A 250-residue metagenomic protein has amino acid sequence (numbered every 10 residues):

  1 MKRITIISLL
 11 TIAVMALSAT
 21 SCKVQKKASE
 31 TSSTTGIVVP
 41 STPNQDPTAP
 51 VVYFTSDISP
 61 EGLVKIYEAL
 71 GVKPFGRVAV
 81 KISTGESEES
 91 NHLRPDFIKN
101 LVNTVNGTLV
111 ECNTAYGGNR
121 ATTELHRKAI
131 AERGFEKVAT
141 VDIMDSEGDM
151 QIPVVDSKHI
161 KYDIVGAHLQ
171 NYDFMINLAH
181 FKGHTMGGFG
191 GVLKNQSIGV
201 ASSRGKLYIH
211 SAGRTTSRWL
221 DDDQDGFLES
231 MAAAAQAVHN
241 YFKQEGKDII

Functional and structural regions predicted by a protein language model:
M1-S8: Bacterial N-terminal signal peptides that target proteins for export
L9-M15: Hydrophobic alpha-helical targeting segments used for export or membrane insertion
I12, S33-I37: Low-complexity, intrinsically disordered segments with a bias for serine/threonine
M15-A16, R94: Residues in and immediately flanking transmembrane alpha helices
S18-S21: C-terminal motif of bacterial Sec signal peptides marking the signal peptidase cleavage site
K23-Q25: Bacterial signal peptide processing site
S29-S33, S41: Ser/Thr/Pro-rich low-complexity tandem-repeat tracts
G36, P43-T104, T108-I250: Extended, low-polarity segments enriched in aliphatic/aromatic residues
